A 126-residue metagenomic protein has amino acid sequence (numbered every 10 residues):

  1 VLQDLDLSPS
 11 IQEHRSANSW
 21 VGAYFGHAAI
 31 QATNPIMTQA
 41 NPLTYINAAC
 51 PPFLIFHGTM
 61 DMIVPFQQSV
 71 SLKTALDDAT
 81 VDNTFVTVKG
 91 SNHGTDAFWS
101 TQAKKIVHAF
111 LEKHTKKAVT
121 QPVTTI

Functional and structural regions predicted by a protein language model:
V1-L2, I126: Accessible peptide chain termini
L2-Y45, P51: Mobile cap/lid helix-loop segments that gate and shape the active-site cleft of serine hydrolases
S8-A29, M60-T84, S91: Active-site-adjacent alpha-helix of alpha/beta-hydrolase-fold enzymes
P35, G58, N92, D96: Generic anion/oxyanion-binding catalytic loop in active/binding sites
A49, L54-H57, D61: Short beta-strand/loop motif that positions the catalytic acidic residue of the alpha/beta-hydrolase fold
F53, F66-I126: C-terminal catalytic histidine-bearing segment of alpha/beta-hydrolase fold enzymes
